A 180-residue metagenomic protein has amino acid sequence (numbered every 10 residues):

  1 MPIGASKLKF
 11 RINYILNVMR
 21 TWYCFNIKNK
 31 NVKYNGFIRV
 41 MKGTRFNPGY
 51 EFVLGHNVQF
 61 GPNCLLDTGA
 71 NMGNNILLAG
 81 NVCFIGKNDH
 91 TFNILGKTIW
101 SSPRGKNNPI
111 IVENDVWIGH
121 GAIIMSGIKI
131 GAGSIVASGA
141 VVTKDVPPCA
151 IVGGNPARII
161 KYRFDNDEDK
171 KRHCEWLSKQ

Functional and structural regions predicted by a protein language model:
M1-K30, G36-F37, N75, H90-L95 (+6 more regions): Terminal amphipathic alpha-helical/low-complexity segments used for targeting or macromolecular assembly
K42, G80, S138, N155-P156: A secondary-structure boundary/capping signal
K42-L54, Q59-M125, R163-F164: Flexible, glycine/small-residue-enriched loop-and-beta-strand segment within the central core of proteins
Q59, W117, I135, I151-G153: Short-chain dehydrogenase/reductase
N71, K129, P147: Residue-level recognition of oxygen-bearing side chains
W117-I135, A140-K144: Beta-rich strand-turn-strand
V141, P147-Y162: A contiguous, mid-protein "functional segment" used to position or interact with cofactors/ions or partner subunits
